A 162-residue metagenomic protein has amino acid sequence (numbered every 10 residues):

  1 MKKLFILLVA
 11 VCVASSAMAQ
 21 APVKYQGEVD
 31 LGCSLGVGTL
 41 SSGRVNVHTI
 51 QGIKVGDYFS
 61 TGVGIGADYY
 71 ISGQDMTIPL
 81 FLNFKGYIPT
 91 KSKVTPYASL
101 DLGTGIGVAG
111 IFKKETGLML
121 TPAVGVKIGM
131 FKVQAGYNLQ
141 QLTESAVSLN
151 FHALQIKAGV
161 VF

Functional and structural regions predicted by a protein language model:
M1-K24: Cleavable N-terminal export/targeting peptides
A19-V55, V161: Short glycine/proline- and aromatic-enriched beta-strand/turn motifs that initiate or cap beta-hairpins
A21, T39-G43, I71-T77, I111-G117 (+1 more regions): Replace "Gram-negative outer membrane beta-barrel proteins" with "bacterial and organellar outer membrane beta-barrel
K24, Y69, E115-F162: Predominantly the C-terminal beta-signal and adjacent terminal strand-loop region of outer-membrane beta-barrel
Y25-G27, G43-T49, V63, I78-L82 (+2 more regions): Hydrophobic, lipid-facing positions within transmembrane beta-strands of outer-membrane proteins
L31-V37, I65-I71, G86-I88, L102-G110 (+3 more regions): Transmembrane beta-strands of outer-membrane beta-barrel pores
Y58-T61, K91-V94, I128-A135: Repeated loop/turn-to-beta-strand initiation elements of outer-membrane beta-barrel proteins
Y69-D101: Helix-adjacent hinge/juxtasegments
